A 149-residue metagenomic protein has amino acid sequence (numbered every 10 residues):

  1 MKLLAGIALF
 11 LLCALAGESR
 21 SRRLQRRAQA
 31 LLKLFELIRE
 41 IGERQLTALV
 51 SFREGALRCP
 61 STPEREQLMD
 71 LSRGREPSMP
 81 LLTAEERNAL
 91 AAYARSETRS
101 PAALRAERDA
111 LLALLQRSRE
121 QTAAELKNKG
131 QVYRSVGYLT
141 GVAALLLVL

Functional and structural regions predicted by a protein language model:
K2-D70: Juxtamembrane/interface alpha-helical elements of multi-pass membrane proteins
L4-C13, A123-L149: Bilayer-spanning, highly hydrophobic alpha-helical transmembrane segments
A28-L31, R87, R105: Short, structured helix-loop boundary elements
F35-G42, S72, A91-T98, Q116: Regular secondary-structure segments
T62-L81, V142-V148: Membrane-anchoring/interfacial helices and their immediately flanking loops in integral membrane proteins
E64-R65, E86-R87, R108: Short amphipathic alpha-helical segments that mediate assembly, nucleic-acid/protein binding, or membrane association
G74-A102: Short, non-transmembrane cytosolic segments of multipass membrane proteins
R95-L139: Membrane-interface, cytosolic juxtamembrane amphipathic helix immediately N-terminal to a transmembrane helix, enriched
